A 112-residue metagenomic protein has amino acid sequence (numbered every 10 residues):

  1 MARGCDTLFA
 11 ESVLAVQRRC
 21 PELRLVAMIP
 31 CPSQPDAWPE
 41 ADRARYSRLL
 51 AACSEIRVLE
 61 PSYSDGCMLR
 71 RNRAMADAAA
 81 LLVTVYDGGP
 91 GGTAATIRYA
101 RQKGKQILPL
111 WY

Functional and structural regions predicted by a protein language model:
M1-Y112: Acidic/glycine-enriched connector segments
